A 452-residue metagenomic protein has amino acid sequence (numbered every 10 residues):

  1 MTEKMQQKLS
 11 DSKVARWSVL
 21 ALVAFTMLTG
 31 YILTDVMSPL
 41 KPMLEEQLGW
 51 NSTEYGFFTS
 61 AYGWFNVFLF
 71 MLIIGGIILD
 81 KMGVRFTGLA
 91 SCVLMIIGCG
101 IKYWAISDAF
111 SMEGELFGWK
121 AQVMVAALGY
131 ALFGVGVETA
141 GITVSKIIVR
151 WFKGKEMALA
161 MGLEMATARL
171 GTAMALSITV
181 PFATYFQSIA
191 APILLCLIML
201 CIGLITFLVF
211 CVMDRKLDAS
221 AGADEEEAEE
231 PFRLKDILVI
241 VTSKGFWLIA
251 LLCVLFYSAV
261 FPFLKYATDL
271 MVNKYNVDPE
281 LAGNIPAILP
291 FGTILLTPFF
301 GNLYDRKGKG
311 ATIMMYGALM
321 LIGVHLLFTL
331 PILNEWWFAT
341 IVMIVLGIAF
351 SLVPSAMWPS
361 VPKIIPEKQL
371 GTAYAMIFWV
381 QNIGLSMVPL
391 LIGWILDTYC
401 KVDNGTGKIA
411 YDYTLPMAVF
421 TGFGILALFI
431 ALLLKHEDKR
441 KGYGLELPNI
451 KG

Functional and structural regions predicted by a protein language model:
T2-K13, L217-I249, I450-G452: Juxtamembrane intracellular "pre-TM" segments in multi-pass secondary transporters
M37-K41, S243-T297, P354, V388-P389: Extracytoplasmic gate region of multi-pass secondary transporters
L69-M112, V123: Conserved MFS/SLC helix-loop-helix module at the cytosolic interface between two early adjacent transmembrane helices
L69-V84, L296-K309, L396: Helix-to-loop junctions at the C-terminal end of transmembrane segments in multipass secondary transporters
V93-G118, L319-L333: C-terminal ends and interior cores of transmembrane alpha-helices in multi-pass membrane transporters/permeases
V123, G129-T167: Cytoplasmic helix-loop-helix junction between adjacent transmembrane helices in 12-TM secondary transporters
E164-R215: Helix-loop-helix hairpin linking two adjacent transmembrane segments in secondary transporters
G310-M357: C-terminal transmembrane helical hairpin of 12-TM major facilitator-type secondary transporters
